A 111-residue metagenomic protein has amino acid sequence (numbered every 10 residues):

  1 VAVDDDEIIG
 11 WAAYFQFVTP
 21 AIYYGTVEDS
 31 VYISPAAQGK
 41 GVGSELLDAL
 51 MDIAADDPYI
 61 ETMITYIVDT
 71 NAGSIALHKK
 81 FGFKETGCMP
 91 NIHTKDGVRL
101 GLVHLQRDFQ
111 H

Functional and structural regions predicted by a protein language model:
V1-A36, L47, D108-Q110: Acetyl-CoA-dependent GNAT
D29, M63-T65, L105: A structural signal for short, well-ordered beta-strand segments
I33, G39-D56, I75-K80: Conserved acetyl-CoA-binding loop-helix of GNAT-fold acetyltransferases
Q38, I64-I75: Conserved beta-strand-loop-alpha-helix junction that forms the acyl-donor binding cleft
G41-G43, N71, G97: Conserved G/P- and acidic residue-centered "switch" motifs that form tight phosphate/ATP-binding loops in soluble
A54-I67: Conserved GNAT acetyl-CoA-binding A-motif
I64-Y66, K84-G101: Conserved catalytic-core motifs of GNAT/GCN5-like acyltransferases
H78, F83, L105: Conserved active-site tyrosine of GNAT-family acetyltransferases
